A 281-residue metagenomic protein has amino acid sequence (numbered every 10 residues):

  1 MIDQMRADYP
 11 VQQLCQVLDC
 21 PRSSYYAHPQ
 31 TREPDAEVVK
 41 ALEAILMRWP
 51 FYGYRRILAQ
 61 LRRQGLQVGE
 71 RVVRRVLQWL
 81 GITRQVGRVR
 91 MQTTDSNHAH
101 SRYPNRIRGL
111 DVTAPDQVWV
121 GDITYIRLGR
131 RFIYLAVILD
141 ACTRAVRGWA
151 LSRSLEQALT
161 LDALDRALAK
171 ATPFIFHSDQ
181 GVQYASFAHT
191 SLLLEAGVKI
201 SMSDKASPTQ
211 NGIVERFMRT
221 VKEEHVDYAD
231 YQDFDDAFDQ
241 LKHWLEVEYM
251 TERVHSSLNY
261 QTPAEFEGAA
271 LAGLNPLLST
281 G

Functional and structural regions predicted by a protein language model:
M1-Y9, E43-R48: Short, amphipathic alpha-helical "recognition" segments used to contact nucleic acids or chromatin
C15, D19-A114, S207, T262-A272: Basic, flexible linker segments flanking DNA-binding modules in nucleic acid-interacting mobile-element proteins
L18, I123-S154, D165: Short conserved beta-strand segments at catalytic cores or DNA/RNA-binding microdomains of nucleic-acid binding
T31, W49-F51, D111-T113, L128 (+3 more regions): Conserved, non-catalytic sequence blocks in retroelement Pol enzymes and Pol-derived host proteins
R84-D95, F176-Q180, E195-I213, A229-F234: RNase H-like polynucleotidyl transferase catalytic core
I107, Q117-I126: Two-metal-ion RNase H-like nuclease active-site motif
R131, W149-A171, I175, A185: Active-site beta-loop-alpha junctions of metal-dependent nucleic acid enzymes, especially the RNase H-like/DDE
L194-V198, T220-G281: C-terminal domain-tail junction helix/linker
